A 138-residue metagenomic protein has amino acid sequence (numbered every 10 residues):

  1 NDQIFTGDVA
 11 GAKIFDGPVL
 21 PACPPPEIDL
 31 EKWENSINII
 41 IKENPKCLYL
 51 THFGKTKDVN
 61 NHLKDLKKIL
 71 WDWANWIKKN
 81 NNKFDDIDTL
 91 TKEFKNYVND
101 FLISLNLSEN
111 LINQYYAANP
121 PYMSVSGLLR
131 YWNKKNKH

Functional and structural regions predicted by a protein language model:
N1, F5-A10, D58, Y116 (+2 more regions): A broad, low-amplitude sensor of folded, mature protein cores
N1-K57: Metallo-beta-lactamase
G17-V19, C23, V59-H62, K67 (+5 more regions): General "foldedness" signal
E34-I87: Divalent-metal (often Zn2+) His-rich catalytic cores of metallo-beta-lactamase-fold enzymes
K79-H138: C-terminal regulatory/interaction regions
